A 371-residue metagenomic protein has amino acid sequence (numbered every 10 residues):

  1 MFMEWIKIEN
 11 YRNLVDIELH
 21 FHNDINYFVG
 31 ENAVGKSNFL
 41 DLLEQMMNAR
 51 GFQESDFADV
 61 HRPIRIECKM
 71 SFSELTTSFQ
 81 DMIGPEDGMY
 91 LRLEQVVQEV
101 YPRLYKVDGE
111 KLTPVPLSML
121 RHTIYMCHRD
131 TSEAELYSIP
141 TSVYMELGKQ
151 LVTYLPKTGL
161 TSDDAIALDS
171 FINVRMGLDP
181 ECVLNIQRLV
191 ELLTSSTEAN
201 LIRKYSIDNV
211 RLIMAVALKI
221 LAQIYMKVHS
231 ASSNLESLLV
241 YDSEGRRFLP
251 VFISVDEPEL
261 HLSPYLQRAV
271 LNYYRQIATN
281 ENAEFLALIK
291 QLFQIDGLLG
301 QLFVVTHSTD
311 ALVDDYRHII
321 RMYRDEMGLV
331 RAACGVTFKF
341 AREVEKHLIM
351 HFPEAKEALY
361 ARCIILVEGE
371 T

Functional and structural regions predicted by a protein language model:
M1-Q45: Pre-Walker A-like glycine/lysine-rich segment at the N-terminus of P-loop NTPase domains
V29, L40-D87: Conserved P-loop NTP-binding catalytic core
E54-D56, E74-I166, A341-E343: Glycine-rich phosphate-binding loops of NTPases
T131-L260, Q276: Extended helical coiled-coil dimerization/tether regions that scaffold and oligomerize large DNA-maintenance assemblies
L249-P250, N282-F303: Loop/turn-to-beta-strand initiation segments
A269-Y274: Conserved hydrophobic alpha-helix in the ABC-type ATPase nucleotide-binding domain
V305-H307: H-loop/switch region of ABC-family ATPase nucleotide-binding domains
D310-T371: RecA-like P-loop NTPase motor core
